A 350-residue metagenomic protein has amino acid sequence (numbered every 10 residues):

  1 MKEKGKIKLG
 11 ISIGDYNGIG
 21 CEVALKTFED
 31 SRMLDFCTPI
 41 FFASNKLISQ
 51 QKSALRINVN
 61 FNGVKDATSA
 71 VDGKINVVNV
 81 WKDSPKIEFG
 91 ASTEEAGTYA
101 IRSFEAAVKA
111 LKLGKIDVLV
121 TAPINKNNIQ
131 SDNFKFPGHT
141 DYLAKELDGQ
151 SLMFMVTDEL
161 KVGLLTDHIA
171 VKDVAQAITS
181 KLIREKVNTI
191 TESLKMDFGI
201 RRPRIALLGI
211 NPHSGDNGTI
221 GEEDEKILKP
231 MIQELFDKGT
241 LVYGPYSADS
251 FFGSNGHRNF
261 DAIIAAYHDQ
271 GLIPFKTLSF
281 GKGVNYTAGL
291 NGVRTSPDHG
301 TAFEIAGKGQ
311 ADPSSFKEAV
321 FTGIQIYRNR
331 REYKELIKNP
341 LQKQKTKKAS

Functional and structural regions predicted by a protein language model:
M1-G138, K181-A266, Q270-K276, K282-G283 (+3 more regions): Contiguous, glycine/small-aliphatic-enriched amphipathic segments in soluble metabolic enzymes
Q130-L152: Glycine/threonine-rich beta-strand-loop-alpha-helix active-site module that forms ligand/phosphate-binding
K145-L160, A288-E304: Short, flexible loop segments at boundaries between secondary-structure elements
M155-R184: Ligand-binding beta-strand-loop-alpha-helix segment within the catalytic cores of soluble metabolic enzymes
